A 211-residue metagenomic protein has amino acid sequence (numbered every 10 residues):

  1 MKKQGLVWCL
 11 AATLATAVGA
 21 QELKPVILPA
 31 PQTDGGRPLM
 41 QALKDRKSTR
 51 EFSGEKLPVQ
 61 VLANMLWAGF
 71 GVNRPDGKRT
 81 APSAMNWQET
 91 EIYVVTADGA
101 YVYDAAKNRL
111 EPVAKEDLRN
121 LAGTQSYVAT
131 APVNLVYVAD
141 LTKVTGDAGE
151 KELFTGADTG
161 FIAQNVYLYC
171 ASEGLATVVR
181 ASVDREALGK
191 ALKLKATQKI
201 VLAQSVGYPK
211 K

Functional and structural regions predicted by a protein language model:
M1-W8: Bacterial N-terminal signal peptides that target proteins for export
W8-A17: Bacterial N-terminal signal peptides
Q21-A131: N-terminal amphipathic, basic helical "cap/leader" segment at the start of enzyme domains
Q32, Y137-L141, Y208: Short, small-residue-rich loop/turn micro-motifs
R46, M65, I92, V133-V144 (+1 more regions): Small-aliphatic-rich amphipathic alpha-helix that forms the alpha element of a beta-alpha
L194-K211: A glycine-rich helix N-cap at a beta->alpha junction
